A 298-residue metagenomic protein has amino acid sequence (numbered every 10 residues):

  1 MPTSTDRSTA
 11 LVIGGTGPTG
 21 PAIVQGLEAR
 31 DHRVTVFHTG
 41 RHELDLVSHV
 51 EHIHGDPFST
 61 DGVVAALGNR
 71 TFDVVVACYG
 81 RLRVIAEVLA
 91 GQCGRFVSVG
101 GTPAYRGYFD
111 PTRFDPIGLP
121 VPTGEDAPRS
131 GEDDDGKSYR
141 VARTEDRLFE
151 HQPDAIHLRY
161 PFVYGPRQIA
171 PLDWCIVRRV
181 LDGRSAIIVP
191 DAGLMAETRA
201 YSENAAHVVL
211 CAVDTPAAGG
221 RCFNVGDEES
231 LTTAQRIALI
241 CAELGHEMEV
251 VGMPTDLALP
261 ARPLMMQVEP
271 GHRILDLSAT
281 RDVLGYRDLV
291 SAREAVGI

Functional and structural regions predicted by a protein language model:
S8-R30: N-terminal Rossmann NAD(P)H-binding glycine-rich loop of SDR-like oxidoreductase domains
I13, G165, V189-M195, F223-S230 (+3 more regions): Glycine-rich Rossmann NAD(P)(H)-binding loop
E51-A77, A86: Conserved Rossmann-fold cofactor-binding substructure of NAD(P)-dependent oxidoreductases
G101-Y139, R143, F149-E150: Active-site "gating" loop of Rossmann-like NAD(P)-dependent oxidoreductase/epimerase domains
T144-R167: Conserved beta-loop-beta element that borders a ligand/cofactor-binding pocket
P171-I176, V189-V213, G220-R221, G297: Substrate-positioning beta->alpha
C211-H272, L277: Mid/C-terminal beta-alpha module of Rossmann-like enzyme folds, strongest in SDR-family dehydrogenases/epimerases
S291-I298: Amphipathic terminal alpha-helices
